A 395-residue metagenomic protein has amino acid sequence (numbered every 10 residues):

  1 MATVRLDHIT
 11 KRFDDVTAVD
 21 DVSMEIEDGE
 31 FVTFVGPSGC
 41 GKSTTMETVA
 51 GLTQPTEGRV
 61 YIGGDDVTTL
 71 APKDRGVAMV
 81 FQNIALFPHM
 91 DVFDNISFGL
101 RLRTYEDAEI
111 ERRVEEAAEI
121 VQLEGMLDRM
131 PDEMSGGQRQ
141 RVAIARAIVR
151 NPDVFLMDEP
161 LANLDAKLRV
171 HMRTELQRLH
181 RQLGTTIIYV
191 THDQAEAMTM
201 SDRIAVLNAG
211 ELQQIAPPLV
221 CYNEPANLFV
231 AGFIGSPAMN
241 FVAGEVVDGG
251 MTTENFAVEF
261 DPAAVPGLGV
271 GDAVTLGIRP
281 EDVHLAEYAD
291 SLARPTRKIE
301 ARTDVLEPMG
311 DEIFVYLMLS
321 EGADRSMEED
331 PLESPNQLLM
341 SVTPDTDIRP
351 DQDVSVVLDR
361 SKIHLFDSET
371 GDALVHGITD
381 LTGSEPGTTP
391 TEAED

Functional and structural regions predicted by a protein language model:
R5, E25, Y61, S355-V357: ABC ATPase nucleotide-binding domain
K11, D21-I26, V60: Conserved A-loop
V35-P37: The feature captures the beta-strand-to-loop junction immediately N-terminal to the Walker
A50: Helix-to-loop junction immediately C-terminal to a conserved catalytic motif
G58-D65: Conserved ABC transporter NBD signature motif
P72-G232: ABC ATPase nucleotide-binding domains
G250-D395: Non-catalytic connector elements of ABC transporters
